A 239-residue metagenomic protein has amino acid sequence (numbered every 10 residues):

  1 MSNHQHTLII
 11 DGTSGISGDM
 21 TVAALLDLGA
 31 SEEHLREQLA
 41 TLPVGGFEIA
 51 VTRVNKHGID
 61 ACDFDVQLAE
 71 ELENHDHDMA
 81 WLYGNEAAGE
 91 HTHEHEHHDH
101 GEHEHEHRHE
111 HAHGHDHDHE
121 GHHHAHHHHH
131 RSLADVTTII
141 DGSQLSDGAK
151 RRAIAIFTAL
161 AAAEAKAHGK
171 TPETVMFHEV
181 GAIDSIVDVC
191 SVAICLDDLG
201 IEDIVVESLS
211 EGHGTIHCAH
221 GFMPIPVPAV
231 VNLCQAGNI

Functional and structural regions predicted by a protein language model:
S2-L8: Extreme N-terminal starter segment of soluble prokaryotic enzymes
H4, D27-A163, A167, V227-I239: Glycine-rich nucleotide/cofactor/substrate-binding loop typically near the N-terminus or early in the first domain
I10-A24, F177-G200: Conserved phosphate/anionic-ligand binding catalytic regions in large, soluble enzymes, centered on
S14, T41-P43, G181-I183, S208-H217: Acidic, glycine-rich active-site loops and adjacent beta-strand->loop/helix elements that engage anionic groups
L28-E37, D197-E207: Phosphate-handling active-site elements
G142-R151, M176-I183, G214-G221, I239: Flexible, glycine/proline-enriched loop segments at strand-loop-helix junctions that form or flank small-ligand binding
A159-E179, I183: Alpha-helical transmembrane cores and adjacent cytosolic helix/loop segments of polytopic membrane transporters
I201-I239: Mobile "lid/hinge" segments at catalytic clefts and subdomain interfaces of large enzymes
